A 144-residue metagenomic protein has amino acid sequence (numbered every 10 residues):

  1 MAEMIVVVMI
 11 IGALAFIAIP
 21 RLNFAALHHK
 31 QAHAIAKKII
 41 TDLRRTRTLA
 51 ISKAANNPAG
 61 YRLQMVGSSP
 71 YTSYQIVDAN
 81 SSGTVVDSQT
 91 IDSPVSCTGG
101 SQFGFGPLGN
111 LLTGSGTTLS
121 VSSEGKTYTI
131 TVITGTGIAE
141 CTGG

Functional and structural regions predicted by a protein language model:
V6-R44, T48: Aliphatic-rich helix starts adjacent to a transmembrane/signal segment
L22, V95-T98, L119: Alpha-helix C-terminal capping segments
T41-V66: Alpha-helix exit/C-cap motif
S52, S68-Q75, V85, S120 (+1 more regions): Conserved functional hotspots that engage anionic ligands or polymers and/or phospholipid headgroups
N57-L111, C141-T142: Type IV pilin-like appendage domain
P107-G144: Low-complexity, S/T/G/P-rich flexible repeat/linker segments used as non-globular hinges and stalks within
